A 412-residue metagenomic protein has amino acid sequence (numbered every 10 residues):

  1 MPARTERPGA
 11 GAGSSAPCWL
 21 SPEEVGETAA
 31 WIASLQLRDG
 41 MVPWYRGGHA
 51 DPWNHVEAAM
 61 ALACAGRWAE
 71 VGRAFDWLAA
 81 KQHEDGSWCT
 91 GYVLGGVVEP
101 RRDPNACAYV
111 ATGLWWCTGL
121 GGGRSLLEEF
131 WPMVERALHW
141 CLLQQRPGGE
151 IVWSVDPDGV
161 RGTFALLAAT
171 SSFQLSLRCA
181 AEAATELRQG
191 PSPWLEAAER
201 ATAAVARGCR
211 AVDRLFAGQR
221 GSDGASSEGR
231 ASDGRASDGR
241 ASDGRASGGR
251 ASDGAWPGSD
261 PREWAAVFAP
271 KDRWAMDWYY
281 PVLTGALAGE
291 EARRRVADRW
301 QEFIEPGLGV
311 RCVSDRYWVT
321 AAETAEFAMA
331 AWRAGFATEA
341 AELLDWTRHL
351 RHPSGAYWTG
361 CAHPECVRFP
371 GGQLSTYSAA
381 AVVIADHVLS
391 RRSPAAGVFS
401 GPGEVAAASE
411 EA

Functional and structural regions predicted by a protein language model:
M1-W53, C64-W88, C141-G149, A206 (+3 more regions): Low-complexity, Ser/Thr/Pro/Gly-enriched N-terminal "stalk/linker" regions
P2-C18, V56-E70, Y109-L126, S172-Q189 (+3 more regions): Well-ordered alpha-helical scaffold segments within catalytic/enzyme domains
W19-L20, D51, E129-V155, G162-L175 (+3 more regions): Extended ligand-binding clefts on enzyme/binding-domain cores
P22-A33, A59, W68-A79, A108-T118 (+7 more regions): Hydrophobic core segments within long, regular secondary-structure runs in both alpha- and beta-rich folds
D51-H55, A59-R146, L167-T170, L344 (+1 more regions): Aromatic-rich carbohydrate-recognition surfaces in CAZymes
W88-P100, V152-A165, I304-P306, A362-R368: Acidic/His metal-coordination segments adjacent to aromatic residues that form catalytic metal sites in metalloenzymes
S222-S252: Long, intrinsically disordered low-complexity tandem-repeat segments
L287, V313-E323, M329-A412: CBM-like carbohydrate-recognition segments
